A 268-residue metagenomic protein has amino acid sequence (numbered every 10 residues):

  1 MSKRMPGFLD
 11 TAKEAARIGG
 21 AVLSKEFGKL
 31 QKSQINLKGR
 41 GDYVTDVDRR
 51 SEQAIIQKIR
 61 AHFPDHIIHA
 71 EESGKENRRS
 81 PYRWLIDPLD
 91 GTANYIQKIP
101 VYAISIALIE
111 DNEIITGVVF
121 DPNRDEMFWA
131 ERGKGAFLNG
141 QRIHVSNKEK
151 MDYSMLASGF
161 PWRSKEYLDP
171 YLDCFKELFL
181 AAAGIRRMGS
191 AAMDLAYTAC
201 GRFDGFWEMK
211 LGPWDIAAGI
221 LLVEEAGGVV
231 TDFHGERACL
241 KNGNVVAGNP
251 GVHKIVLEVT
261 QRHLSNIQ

Functional and structural regions predicted by a protein language model:
M1-L89, V229, R237, G251 (+2 more regions): N-terminal subdomain of lithium-sensitive/metallo-dependent phosphomonoesterases centered on the IMPase/IPPase/PAP
L23, D48, I59, T92 (+6 more regions): Residue-level signal for inorganic ion chemistry
L30, Y102, A130-K134, E224 (+1 more regions): A short, compositionally biased
R49, Q53, E72, P88-G91 (+6 more regions): Generic detector of well-ordered alpha-helical packing
E76-R78, D111, W129, N147-K150 (+1 more regions): Solvent-exposed alpha-helices and their adjacent loops that cap or buttress functional pockets in soluble metabolic
R78-N139: DPxDG-like acidic metal-binding loop motif
H144-Q268: An extended, acidic
